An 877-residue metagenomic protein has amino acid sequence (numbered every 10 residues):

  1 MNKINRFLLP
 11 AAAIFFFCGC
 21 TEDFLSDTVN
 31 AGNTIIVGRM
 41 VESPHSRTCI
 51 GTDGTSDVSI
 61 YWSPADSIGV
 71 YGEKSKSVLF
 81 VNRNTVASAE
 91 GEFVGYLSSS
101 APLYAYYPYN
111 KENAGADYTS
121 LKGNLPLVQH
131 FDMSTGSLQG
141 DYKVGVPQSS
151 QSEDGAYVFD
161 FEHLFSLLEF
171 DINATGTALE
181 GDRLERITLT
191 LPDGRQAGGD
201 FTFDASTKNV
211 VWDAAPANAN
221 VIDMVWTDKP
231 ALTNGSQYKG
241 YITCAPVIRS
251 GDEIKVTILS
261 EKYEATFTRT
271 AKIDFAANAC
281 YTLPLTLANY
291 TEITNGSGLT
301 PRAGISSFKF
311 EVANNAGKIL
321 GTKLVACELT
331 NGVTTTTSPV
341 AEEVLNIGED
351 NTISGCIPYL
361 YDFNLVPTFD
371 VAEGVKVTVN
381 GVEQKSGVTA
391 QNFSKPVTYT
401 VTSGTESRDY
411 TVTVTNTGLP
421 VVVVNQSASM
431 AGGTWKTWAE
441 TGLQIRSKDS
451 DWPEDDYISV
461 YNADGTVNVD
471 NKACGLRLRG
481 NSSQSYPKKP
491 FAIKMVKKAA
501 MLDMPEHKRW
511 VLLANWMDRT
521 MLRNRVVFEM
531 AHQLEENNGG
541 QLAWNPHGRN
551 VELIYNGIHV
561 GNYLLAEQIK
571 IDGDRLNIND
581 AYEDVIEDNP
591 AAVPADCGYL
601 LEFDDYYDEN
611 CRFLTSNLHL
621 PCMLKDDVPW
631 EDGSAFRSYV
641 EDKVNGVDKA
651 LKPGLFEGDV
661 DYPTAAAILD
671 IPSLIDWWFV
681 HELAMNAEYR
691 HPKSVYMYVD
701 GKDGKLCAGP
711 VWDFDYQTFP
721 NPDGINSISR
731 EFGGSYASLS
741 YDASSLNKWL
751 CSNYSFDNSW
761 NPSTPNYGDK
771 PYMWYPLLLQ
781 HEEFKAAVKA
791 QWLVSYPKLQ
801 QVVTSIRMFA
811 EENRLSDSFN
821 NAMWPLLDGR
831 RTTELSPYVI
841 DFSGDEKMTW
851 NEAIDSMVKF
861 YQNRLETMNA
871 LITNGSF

Functional and structural regions predicted by a protein language model:
N2-K3, F7, F17-K318, K323 (+3 more regions): Sec-type signal peptide cleavage vicinity
T85, G176-A178, L287-P420: Beta-rich interaction/scaffold domains
L164-L167, A390-V397, P453-E454: Short, solvent-exposed loop/turn segments enriched in Ser/Thr/Gly
S306-N314, T413-N471, E811-F877: Regulatory N- and C-terminal appendages and interdomain linkers associated with kinase/kinase-like NTP transferase
V375-V377, L534-E552: Short, well-structured beta-strand/strand-turn elements
E454-A514, F636: Conserved oxyanion/phosphate-binding beta-strand-loop segments in alpha/beta enzyme cores
G480-S482, Y486-P487, L624-H691, V695-V711 (+1 more regions): Middle-to-C-terminal accessory/interaction subdomains
K494-A500, H507-R519, L542-W544, I558-V680: Internal "kinase-insert"/substrate-recognition segments embedded within catalytic cores of ATP-dependent enzymes
